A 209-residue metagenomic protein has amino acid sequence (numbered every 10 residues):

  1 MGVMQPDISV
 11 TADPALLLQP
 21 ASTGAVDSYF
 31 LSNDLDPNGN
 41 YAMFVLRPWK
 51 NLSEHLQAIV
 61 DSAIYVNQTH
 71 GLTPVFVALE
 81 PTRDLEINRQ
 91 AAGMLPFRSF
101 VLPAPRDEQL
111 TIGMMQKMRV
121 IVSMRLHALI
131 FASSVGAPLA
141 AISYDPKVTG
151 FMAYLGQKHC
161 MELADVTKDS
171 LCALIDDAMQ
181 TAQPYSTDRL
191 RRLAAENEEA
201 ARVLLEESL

Functional and structural regions predicted by a protein language model:
M1-L209: Active-site anion-handling motifs in enzyme catalytic cores
